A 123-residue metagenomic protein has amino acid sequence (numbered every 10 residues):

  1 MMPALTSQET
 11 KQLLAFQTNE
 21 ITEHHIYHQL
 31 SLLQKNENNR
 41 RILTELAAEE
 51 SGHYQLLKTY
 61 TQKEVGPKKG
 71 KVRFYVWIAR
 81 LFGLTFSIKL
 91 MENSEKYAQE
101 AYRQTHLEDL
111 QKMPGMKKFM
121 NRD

Functional and structural regions predicted by a protein language model:
M1-D123: Non-heme di-metal
